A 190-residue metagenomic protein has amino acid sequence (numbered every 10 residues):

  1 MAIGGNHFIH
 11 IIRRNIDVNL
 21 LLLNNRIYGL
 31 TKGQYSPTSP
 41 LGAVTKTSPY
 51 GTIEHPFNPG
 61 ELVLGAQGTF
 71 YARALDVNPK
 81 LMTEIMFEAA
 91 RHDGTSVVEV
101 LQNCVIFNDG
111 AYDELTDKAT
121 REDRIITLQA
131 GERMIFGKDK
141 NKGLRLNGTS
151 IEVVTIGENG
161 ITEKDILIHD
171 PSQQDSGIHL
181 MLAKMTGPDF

Functional and structural regions predicted by a protein language model:
M1-A2, L75-T83, P171-Q174: Active-site glycine- and acidic-residue-rich loops that bind and position anionic ligands or nucleotide-like cofactors
M1-G29, L81-E84: Thiamine diphosphate
I3-H7, L30-S36, N108-D113: Short acidic, glycine/serine/threonine-rich loops at helix termini
I11, S36-P40, A89, E114-D117: Short, hinge-like loop/turn segments at secondary-structure boundaries
R13-N19, L23, Q67-G68, H92-T95 (+1 more regions): Short coil/turn connectors at secondary-structure junctions
P37-A89: Conserved thiamine diphosphate
T69-T127: ATP/pyrophosphate-binding catalytic subdomain of soluble kinases
C104-F190: Flexible, low-complexity linker and terminal segments
